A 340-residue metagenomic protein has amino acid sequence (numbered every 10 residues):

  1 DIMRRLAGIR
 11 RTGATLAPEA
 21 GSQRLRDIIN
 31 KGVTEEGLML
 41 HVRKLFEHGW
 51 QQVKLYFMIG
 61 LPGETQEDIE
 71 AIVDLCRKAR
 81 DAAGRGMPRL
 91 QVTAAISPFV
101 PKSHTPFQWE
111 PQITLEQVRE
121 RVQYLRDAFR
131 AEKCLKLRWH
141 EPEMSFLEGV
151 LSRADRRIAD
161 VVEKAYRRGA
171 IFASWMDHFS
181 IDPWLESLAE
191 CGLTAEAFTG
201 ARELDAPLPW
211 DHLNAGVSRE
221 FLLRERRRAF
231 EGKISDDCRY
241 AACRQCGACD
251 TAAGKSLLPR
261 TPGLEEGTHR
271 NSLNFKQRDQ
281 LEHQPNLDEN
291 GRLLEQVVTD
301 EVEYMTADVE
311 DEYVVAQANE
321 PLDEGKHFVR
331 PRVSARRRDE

Functional and structural regions predicted by a protein language model:
D1-R85, H104-E120: Conserved non-cysteine loop/helix-boundary elements of the Radical SAM core domain that shape
I2, Q23-I29, M58-E67, G86-E116 (+4 more regions): Flexible glycine/acidic-rich beta-alpha junction loops that bind and position SAM and/or redox cofactors in anaerobic
K44-Q51, T93-F99, C191-G200, D288: Short, compositionally biased low-complexity segments
Q51, L90, K102-S103, V217-F221: Generic detector of short, well-ordered, non-transmembrane alpha-helical segments enriched in hydrophobic residues
V118, V122, N214-A215: A structural signal for well-ordered alpha-helical scaffolds and beta->alpha junctions
Y124-F129: Phosphate/diphosphate-binding loops
A131-E340: Radical SAM enzyme core and accessory elements
